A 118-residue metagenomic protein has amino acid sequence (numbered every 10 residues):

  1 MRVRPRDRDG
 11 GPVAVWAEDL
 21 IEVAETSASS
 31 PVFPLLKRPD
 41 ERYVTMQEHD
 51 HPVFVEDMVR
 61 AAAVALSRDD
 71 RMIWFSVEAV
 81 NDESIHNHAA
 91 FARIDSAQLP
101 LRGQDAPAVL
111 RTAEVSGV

Functional and structural regions predicted by a protein language model:
M1-V118: N-terminal intrinsically disordered, cationic/polar leader segments that include organellar targeting peptides
